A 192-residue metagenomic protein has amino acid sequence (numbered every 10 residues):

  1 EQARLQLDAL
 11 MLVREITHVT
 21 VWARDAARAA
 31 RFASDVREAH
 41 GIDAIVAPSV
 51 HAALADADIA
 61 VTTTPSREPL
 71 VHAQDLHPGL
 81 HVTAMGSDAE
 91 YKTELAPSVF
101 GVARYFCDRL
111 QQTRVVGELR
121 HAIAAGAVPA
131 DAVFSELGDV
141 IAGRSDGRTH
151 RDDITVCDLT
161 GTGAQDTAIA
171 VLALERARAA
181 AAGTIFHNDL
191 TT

Functional and structural regions predicted by a protein language model:
A3-R4: N-terminal Rossmann-fold NAD(P) dinucleotide-binding loop
L7-D8: Generic hydrophobic/aromatic pocket-lining and core-packing "Φ" positions
L12-A39: NAD(P)-binding Rossmann-fold cofactor-contacting core
I16-H18, G79, V102, D153: A general structural motif
H18-T20, I45, T155: A structural signal for isolated positions on well-ordered beta-strands in alpha/beta enzyme cores
H40-A44, R151-D152: A short helix-to-beta-strand connector/capping loop
I42-A127: Rossmann-like adenosine-cofactor binding region
T93-T192: Adenosine-phosphate binding glycine-rich loop
